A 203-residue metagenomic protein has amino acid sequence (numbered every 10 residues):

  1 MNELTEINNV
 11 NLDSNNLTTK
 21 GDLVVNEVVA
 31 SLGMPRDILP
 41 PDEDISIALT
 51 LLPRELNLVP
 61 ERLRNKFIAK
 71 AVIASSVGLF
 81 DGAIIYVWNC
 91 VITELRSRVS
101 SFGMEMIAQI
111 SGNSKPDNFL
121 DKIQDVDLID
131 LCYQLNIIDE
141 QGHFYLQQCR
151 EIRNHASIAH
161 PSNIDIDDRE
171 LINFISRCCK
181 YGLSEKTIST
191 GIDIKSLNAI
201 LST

Functional and structural regions predicted by a protein language model:
N2-Q148, T187-T203: Amphipathic alpha-helical interface elements
I137-K195: Charge-enriched, short contiguous segments at helix-coil
